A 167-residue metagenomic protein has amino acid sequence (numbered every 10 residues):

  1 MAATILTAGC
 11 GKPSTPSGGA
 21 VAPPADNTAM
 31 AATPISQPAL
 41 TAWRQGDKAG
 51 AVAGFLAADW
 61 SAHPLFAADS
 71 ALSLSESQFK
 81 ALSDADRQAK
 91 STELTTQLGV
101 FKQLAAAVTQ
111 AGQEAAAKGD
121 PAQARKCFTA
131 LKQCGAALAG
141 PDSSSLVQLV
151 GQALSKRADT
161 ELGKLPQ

Functional and structural regions predicted by a protein language model:
M1-A2: Sec-dependent N-terminal signal peptides
L6-G9: C-terminal motif of bacterial Sec signal peptides marking the signal peptidase cleavage site
K12: Short, conserved catalytic or interaction motifs in soluble domains
T15-Q167: Aromatic-rich surface patch/π-platform used for binding flat ligands and interfaces
